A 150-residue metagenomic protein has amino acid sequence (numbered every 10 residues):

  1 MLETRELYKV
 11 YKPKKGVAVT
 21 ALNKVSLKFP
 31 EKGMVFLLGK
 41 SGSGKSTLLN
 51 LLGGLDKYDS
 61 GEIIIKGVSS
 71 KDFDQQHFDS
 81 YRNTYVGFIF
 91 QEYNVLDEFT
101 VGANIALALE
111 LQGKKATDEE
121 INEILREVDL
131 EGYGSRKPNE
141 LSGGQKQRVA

Functional and structural regions predicted by a protein language model:
K12-K15, A106-D118, E127: ABC-type ATPase nucleotide-binding domains, specifically the catalytic core motifs of the NBD
L38-K40: The feature captures the beta-strand-to-loop junction immediately N-terminal to the Walker
G53: Helix-to-loop junction immediately C-terminal to a conserved catalytic motif
G61-D72: Conserved ABC transporter NBD signature motif
S69, A116-Y133: Conserved ABC ATPase "signature" region
S70-G87: ABC ATPase NBD coupling module
L96-L107: Short coil-to-helix segment of the ABC ATPase nucleotide-binding domain corresponding to the Q-loop/switch region
K137-Q147: Conserved ABC ATPase signature
